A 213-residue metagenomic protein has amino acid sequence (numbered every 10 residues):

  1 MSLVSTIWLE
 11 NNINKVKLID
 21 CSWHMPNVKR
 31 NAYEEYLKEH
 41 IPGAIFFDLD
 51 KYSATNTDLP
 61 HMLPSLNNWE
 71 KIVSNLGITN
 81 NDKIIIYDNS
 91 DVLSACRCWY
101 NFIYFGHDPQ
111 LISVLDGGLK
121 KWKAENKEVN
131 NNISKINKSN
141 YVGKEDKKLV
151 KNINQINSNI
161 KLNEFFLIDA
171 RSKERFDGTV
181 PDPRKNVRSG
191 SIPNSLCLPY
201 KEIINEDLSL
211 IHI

Functional and structural regions predicted by a protein language model:
M1-S5, N11, S53, L119-P193: Active-site neighborhoods of enzymes that stabilize oxyanions during catalysis
I7, N11-A32: Hydrophobic alpha-helical membrane-insertion signals
L18, A44-F46, I112-V114, L167 (+1 more regions): Conserved beta-strand scaffold positions in the cores of enzyme catalytic domains, especially in NTP/NDP-utilizing
W23-M25, K51, S172, E202: Short, glycine/acidic-enriched loop or turn micro-motifs at the edges of active sites
K38-I41, I45-L76: Aromatic- and Gly/Pro-rich amphipathic surface segment
P60-N159: Thiolate-centered catalytic microenvironments shared by cysteine-dependent enzyme domains
L196-D207: Conserved phosphate-donor
I211-I213: Conserved small/polar residues in nucleotide/adenosyl-binding loops
